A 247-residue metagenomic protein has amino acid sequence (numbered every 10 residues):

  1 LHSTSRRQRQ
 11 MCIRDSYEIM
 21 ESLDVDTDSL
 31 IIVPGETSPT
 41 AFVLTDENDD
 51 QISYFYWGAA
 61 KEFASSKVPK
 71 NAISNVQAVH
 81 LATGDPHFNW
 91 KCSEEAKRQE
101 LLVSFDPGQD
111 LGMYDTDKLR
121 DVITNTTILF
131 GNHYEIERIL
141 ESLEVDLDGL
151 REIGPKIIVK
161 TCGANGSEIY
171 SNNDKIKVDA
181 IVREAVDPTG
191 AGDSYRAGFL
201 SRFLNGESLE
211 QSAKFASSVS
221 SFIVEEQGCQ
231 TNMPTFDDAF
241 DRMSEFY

Functional and structural regions predicted by a protein language model:
L1-I13: Single conserved hydrophobic/aromatic residue that forms the stacking wall/gate of nucleotide- or nucleobase-binding
R9, V76, T126: An anion/phosphate-binding loop that grips the pyrophosphate of nucleotide cofactors and donors
I19-E36: A glycine-rich helix N-cap at a beta->alpha junction
D28-I32, V43-T83, H87: Conserved phosphate-binding/catalytic loop of the ribokinase/pfkB sugar-kinase fold
S74-N75, W90-V103: Glycosyltransferases and closely related glycan-assembly transferases that use nucleotide-activated donors
H87-W90, D115-T116: Short, well-ordered alpha-helical microsegments
K97-L102, Q109-K177, E184: Conserved phosphate/ATP/ADP-binding segment of small-molecule kinases
E144-Y247: Conserved phosphate-binding/catalytic region of the ribokinase-like
